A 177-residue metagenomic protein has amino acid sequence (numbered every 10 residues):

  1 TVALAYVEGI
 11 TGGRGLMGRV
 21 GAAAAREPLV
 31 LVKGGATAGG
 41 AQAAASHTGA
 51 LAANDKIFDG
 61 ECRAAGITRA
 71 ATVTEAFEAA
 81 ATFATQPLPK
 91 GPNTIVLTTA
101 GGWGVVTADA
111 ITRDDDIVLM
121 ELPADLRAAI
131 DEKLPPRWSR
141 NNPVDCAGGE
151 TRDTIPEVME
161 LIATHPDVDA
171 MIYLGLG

Functional and structural regions predicted by a protein language model:
T1-G177: Catalytic-core regions of core metabolic enzymes, especially those transforming organic acids/acyl-group intermediates
